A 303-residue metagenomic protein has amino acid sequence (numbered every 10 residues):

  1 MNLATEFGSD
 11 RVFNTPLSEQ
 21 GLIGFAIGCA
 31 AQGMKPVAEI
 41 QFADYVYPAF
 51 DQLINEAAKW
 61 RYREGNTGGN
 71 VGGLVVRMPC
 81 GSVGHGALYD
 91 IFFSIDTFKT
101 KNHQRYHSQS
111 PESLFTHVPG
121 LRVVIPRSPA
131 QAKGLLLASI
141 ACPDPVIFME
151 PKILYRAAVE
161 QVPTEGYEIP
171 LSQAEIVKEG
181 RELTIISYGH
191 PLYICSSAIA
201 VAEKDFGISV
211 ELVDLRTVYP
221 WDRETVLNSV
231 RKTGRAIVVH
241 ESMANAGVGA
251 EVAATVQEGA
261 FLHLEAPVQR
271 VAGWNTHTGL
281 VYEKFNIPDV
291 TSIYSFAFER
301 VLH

Functional and structural regions predicted by a protein language model:
M1-P145, M149, I153-L154: Thiamine diphosphate
N2-E6, G68-R77, H85, F93 (+1 more regions): Thiamine diphosphate
